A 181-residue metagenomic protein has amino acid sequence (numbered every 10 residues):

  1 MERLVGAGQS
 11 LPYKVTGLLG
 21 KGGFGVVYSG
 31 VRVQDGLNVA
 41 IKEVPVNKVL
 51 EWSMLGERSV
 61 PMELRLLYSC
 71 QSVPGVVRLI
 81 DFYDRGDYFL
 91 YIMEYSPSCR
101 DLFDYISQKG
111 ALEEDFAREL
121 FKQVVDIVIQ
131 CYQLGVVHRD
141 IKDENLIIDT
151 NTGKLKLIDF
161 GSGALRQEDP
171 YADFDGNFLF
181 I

Functional and structural regions predicted by a protein language model:
V26: Conserved N-lobe ATP-binding subsite of Hanks-type protein kinase domains, especially the beta3 VAIK lysine
V44-C70: Conserved N-lobe beta3->alphaC-helix segment of eukaryotic protein kinase catalytic domains
V77, G86-E94, L102-F103: A conserved loop-to-beta-strand element in the N-lobe of protein kinase catalytic cores that borders the ATP-binding
F82: Activation-segment/catalytic-loop signature of the eukaryotic protein kinase fold
D101-L112: AlphaC helix of the protein kinase catalytic domain
L120-F121: Activation segment signature within eukaryotic-like protein kinase domains
Y132-D149: Catalytic-loop of the protein kinase fold
I147-L179: Activation segment/activation loop of eukaryotic-type protein kinase catalytic domains
